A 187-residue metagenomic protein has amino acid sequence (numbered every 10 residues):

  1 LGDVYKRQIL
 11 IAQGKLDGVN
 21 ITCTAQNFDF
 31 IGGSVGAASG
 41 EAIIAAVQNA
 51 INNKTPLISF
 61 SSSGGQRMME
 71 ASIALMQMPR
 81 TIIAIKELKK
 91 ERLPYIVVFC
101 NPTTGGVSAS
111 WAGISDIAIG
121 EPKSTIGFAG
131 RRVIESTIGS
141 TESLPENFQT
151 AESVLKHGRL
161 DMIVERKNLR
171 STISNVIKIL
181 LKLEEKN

Functional and structural regions predicted by a protein language model:
L1-Y5: Short, small-residue-biased leader/transition segments that mark boundaries at the very start of proteins
K6-R7, G33-Q48: Glycine-rich anion/phosphate-binding loops
L10-L16: Short acidic-hydrophobic surface loop/beta-edge motif
L16-A25, A42-R67: A structural preference for short, pocket-lining loop segments at secondary-structure junctions
A25-G32, S61-Q66, K90-P94: Glycine/charged-rich beta-loop-alpha catalytic/anionic-binding loops adjacent to active sites
I31-A38, M69-I73: Flexible beta-alpha connector loops of hexameric P-loop NTPases
G33, S59, G120: Redox-cofactor binding/interface segments in oxidoreductases and associated redox assembly factors
G65-E185: Conserved catalytic cores of soluble enzyme domains, especially glycine-rich substrate-binding beta-alpha loops
